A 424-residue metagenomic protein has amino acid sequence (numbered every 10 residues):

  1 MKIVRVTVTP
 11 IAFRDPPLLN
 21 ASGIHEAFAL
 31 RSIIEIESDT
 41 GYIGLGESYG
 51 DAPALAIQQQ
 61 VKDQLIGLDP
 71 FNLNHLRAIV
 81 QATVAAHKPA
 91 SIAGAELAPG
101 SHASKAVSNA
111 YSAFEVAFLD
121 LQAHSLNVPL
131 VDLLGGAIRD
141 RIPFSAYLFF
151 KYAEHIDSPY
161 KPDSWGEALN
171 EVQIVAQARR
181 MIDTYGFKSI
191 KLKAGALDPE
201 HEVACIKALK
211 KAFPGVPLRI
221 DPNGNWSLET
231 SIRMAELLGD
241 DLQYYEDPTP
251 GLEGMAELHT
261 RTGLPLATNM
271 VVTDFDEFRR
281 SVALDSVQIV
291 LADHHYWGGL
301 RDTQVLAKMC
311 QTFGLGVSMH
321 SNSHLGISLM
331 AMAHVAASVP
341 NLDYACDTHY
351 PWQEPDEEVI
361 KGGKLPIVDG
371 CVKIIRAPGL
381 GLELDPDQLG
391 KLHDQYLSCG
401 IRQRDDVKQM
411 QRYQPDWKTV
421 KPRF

Functional and structural regions predicted by a protein language model:
M1-F13, D39, V305-L306, H324-F424: Flexible C-terminal active-site loop/helix
M1-S32: Short, Gly/Pro- and small/polar-rich lid/capping loops
I3, G41, F114, N127 (+7 more regions): Conserved, mostly hydrophobic/aromatic
E37-S125, P415-K418, P422-F424: Metal- or metallocofactor-binding catalytic centers and their adjacent structured scaffolds across diverse enzyme
N109, V116-I156, H324: Glycine-rich, aromatic-flanked loop segments that form ligand/cofactor-binding clefts across common enzyme folds
I142-V175, A194-A196, N223-G224, A267: Active-site mouth loops of central-metabolism enzymes
I156, Y160, S164-I182, S231 (+1 more regions): Short, acidic/polar
L192-S328: Catalytic core of soluble alpha/beta enzymes
